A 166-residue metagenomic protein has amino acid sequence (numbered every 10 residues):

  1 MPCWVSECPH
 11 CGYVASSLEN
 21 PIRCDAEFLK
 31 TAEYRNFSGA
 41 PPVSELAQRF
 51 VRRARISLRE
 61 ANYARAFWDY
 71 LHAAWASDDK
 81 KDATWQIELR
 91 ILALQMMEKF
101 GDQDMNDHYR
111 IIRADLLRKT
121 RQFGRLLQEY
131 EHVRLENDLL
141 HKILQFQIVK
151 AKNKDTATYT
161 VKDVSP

Functional and structural regions predicted by a protein language model:
M1-E33: N-terminal cysteine/histidine-rich coordination modules
C8, A15, A74, A93 (+2 more regions): Generic structural hydrophobic/aromatic packing signal, biased to beta-strands
N20-C24, L127, L139: A generic "cationic amphipathic patch" detector
D25-K80, D104-T120, F146, K150: Amphipathic alpha-helical repeat scaffolds of TPR domains
S44-R55, A83-F100, Q122-N137, T156-P166: Alpha-helical repeat scaffolds
I143-A157: C-terminal active-site rim and adjoining tail of enzyme catalytic domains
